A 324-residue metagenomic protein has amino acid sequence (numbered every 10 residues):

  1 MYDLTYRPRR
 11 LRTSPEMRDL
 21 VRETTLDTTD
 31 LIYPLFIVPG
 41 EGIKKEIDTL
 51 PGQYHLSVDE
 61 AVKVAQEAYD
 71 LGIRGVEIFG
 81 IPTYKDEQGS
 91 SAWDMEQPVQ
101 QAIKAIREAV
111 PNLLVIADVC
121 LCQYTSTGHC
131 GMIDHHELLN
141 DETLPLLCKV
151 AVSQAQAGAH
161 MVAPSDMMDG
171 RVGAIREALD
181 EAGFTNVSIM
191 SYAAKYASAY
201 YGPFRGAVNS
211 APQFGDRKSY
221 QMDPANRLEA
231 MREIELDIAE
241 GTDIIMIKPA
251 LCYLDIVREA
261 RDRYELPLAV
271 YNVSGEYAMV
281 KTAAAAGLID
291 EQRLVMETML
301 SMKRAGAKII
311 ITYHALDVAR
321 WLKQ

Functional and structural regions predicted by a protein language model:
M1-R22: N-terminal amphipathic/basic leader segments beginning at the initiator methionine
Y2, S14, L26-I32, V38-Q324: Alpha/beta enzyme core
